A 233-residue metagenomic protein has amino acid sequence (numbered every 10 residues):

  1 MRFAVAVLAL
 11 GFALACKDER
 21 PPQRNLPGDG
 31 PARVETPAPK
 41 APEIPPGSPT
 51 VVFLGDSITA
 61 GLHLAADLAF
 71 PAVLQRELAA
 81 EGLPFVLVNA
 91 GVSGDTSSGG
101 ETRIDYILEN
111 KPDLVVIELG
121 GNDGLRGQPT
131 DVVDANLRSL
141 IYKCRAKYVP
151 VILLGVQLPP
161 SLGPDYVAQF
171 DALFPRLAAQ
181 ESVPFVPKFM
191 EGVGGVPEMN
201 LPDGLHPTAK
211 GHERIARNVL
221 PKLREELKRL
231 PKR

Functional and structural regions predicted by a protein language model:
M1-V52, A79-E81, E109-K111, K210 (+2 more regions): N-terminal secretory targeting modules
F12, V86-V88, I152: Conserved Rossmann-like nucleotide-binding pocket used by diverse enzymes that bind dinucleotide cofactors
P49-L64, A178: Catalytic nucleophile-elbow at a beta strand-turn-alpha helix junction centered on a G-D-S/GDSL motif, marking
V73-L87: Signal peptide-proximal N-terminal region of secreted/periplasmic/extracellular or secretory-lumen proteins
L83, G99-R233: Alpha-helical cap/lid subdomain in secreted, periplasmic, or secretory-pathway luminal O-acyl-processing enzymes
V88-T96: Short beta->alpha junction loops
